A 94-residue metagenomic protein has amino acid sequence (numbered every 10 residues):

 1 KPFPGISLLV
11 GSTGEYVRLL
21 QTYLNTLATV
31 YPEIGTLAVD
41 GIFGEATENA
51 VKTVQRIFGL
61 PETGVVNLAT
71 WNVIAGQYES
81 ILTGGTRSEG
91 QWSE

Functional and structural regions predicted by a protein language model:
K1-E94: Cell-envelope/ECM-targeting effectors and their regulatory/trafficking segments
